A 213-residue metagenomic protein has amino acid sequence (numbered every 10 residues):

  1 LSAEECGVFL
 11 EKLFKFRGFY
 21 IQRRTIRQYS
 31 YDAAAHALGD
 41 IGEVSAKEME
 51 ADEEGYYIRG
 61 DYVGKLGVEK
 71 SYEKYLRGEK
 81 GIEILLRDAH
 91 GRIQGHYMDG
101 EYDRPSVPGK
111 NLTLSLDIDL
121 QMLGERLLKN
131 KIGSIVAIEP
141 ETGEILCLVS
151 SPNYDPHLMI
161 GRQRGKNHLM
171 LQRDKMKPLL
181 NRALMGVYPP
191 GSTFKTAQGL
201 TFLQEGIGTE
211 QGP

Functional and structural regions predicted by a protein language model:
L1-G165, V187, Q204-G212: Periplasmic/cell-envelope proteins involved in peptidoglycan metabolism and beta-lactam response
T113, H168, Q172-F194, Q211-P213: Short active-site loop at a secondary-structure junction that contains or immediately precedes the catalytic residue(s)
I145, T193-L203: Extended, hydrophobic alpha-helical segments in both membrane/secreted and soluble proteins
